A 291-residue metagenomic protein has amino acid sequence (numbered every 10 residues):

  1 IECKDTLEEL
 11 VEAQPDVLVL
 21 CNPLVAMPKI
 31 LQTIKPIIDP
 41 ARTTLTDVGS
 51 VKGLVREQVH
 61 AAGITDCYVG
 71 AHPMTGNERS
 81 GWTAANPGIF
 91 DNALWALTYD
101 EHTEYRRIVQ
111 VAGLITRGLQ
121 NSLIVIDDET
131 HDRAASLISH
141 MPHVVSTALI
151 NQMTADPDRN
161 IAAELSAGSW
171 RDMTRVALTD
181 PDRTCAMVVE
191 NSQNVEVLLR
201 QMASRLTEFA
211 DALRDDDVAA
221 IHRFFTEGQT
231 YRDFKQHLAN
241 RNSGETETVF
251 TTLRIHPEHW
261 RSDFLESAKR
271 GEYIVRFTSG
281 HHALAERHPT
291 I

Functional and structural regions predicted by a protein language model:
E2-E8, I124-V125: Short acidic-hydrophobic, aromatic-tinged amphipathic segments that line or gate anion-handling sites
T6-P40, T44: Rossmann-like NAD(P)-binding element
C21-P23, G49, Y99: Glycine-rich, N-terminal phosphate-binding loop of Rossmann-like dinucleotide-binding domains
T33-T83: Rossmann-like NAD(P)(H) cofactor-binding subdomain of soluble oxidoreductases
I89-L178: Internal alpha-helical scaffold of NAD(P)-dependent oxidoreductase catalytic cores
I150-R183, V188, T246-A283: A hydrophobic C-terminal alpha-helical subdomain
N160-D233: Interdomain hinge/lid region at the active-site interface of Rossmann-like NAD(P)-dependent oxidoreductases
S204-T207, A212-I291: Long, low-complexity C-terminal extensions of enzymes
